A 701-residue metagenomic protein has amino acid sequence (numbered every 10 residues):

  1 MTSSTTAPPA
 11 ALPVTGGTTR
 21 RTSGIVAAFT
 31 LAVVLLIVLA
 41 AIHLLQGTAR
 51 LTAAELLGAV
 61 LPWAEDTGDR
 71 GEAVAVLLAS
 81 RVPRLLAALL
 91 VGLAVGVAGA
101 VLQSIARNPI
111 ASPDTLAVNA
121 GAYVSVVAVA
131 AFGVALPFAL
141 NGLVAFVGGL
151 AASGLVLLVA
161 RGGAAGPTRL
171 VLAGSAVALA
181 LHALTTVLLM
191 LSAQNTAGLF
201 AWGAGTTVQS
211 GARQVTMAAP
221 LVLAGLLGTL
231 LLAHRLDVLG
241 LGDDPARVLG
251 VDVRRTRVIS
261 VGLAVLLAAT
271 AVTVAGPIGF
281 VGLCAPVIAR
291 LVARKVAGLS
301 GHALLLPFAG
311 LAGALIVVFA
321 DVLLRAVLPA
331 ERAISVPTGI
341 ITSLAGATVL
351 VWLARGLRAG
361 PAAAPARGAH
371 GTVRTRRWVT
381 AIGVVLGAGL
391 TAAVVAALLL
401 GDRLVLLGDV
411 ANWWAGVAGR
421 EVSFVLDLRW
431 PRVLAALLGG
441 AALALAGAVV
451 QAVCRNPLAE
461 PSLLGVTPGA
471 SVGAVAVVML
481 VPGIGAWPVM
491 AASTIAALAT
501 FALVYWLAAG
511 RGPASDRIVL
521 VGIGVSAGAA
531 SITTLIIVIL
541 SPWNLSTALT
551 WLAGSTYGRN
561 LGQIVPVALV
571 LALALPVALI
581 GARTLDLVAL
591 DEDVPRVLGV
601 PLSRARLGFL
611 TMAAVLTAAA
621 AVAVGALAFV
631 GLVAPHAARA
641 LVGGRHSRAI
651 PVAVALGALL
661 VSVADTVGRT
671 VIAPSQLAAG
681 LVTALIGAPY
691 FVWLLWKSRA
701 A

Functional and structural regions predicted by a protein language model:
T2-A701: Alpha-helical transmembrane segments in inner-membrane proteins
